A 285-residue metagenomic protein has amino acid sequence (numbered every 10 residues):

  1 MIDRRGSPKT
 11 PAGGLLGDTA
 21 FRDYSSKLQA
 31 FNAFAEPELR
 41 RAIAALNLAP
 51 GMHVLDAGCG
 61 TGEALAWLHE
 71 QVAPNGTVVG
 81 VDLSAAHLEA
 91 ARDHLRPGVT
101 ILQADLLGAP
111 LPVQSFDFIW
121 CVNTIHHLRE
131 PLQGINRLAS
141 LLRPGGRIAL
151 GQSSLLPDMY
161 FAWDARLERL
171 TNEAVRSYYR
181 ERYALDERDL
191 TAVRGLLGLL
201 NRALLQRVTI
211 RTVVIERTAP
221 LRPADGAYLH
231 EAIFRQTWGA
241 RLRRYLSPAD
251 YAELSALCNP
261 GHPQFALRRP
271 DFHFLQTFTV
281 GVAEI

Functional and structural regions predicted by a protein language model:
M1-P50, E63-W67, H87-A90: Conserved class I S-adenosyl-L-methionine
D3-R4, T10, G14-Y24, L170-T171 (+1 more regions): C-terminal helical/coil "lid" or tail adjacent to the Rossmann-like core of SAM-dependent
L55-A57, T61-A109: Class I SAM-dependent methyltransferase SAM/SAH-binding core
G108-F118: A short acidic, Gly/Pro-enriched loop at the edge of an enzyme's catalytic core that lines a small-molecule cofactor
D117-L132: A short SAM/SAH-binding and catalytic strip from SAM-dependent methyltransferases
L132-R147: A short glycine-rich, Lys/Arg-flanked "PGG" loop and its adjoining helix->strand segment in the class I
L150-L221: Conserved catalytic/acceptor-binding region of the Class I
A203-Q206, Q276-I285: Core SAM-dependent methyltransferase catalytic element
